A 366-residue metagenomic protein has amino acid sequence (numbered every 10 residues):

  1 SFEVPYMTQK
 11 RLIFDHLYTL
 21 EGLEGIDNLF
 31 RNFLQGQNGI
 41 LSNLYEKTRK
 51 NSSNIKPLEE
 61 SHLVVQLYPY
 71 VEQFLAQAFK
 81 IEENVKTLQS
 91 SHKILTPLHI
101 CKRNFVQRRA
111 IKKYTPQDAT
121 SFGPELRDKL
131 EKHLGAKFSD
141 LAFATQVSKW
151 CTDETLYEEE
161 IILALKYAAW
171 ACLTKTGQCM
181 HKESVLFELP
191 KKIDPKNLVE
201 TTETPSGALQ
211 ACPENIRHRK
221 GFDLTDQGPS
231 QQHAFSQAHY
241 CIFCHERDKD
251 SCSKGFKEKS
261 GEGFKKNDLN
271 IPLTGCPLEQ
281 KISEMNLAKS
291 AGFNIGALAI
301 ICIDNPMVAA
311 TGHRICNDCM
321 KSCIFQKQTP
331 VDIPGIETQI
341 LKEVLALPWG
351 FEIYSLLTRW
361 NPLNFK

Functional and structural regions predicted by a protein language model:
F2-F365: Ferredoxin-type iron-sulfur electron-transfer modules and their immediate structural context
